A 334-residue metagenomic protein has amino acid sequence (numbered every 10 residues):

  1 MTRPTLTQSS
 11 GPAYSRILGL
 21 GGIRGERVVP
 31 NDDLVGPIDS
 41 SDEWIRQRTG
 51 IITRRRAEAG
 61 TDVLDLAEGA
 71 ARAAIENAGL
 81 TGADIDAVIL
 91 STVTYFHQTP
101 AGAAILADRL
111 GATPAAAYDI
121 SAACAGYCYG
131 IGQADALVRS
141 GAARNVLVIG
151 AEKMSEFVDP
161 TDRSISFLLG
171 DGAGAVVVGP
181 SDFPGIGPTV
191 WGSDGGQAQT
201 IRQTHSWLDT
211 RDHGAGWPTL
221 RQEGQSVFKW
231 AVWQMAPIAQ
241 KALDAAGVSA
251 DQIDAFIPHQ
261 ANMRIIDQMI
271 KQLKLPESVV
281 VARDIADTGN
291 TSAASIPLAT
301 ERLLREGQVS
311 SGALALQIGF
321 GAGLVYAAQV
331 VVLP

Functional and structural regions predicted by a protein language model:
T2-A59, D162-K229, W233, P237 (+2 more regions): Condensing-enzyme catalytic core mediating Claisen C-C bond formation in acyl metabolism
T2-R3, L64, E68-A71, I75 (+5 more regions): Claisen-condensing/thiolase-fold acyl-transfer catalytic domains that form or cleave C-C bonds in fatty acid
L18-G21, S91, S121, V146-E152 (+2 more regions): Short beta-strand segments
V28-V29, T99-A101, V158-D162, Y326-V330: Short acidic, glycine/serine/threonine-rich loops at helix termini
I38-Q47, H97-G111, V148-M154, W207-H213 (+1 more regions): Acidic-glycine-rich active-site phosphate/pyrophosphate-binding loop
I51-T53, D84-I89, D108-S121, S155-T161 (+1 more regions): Glycine/charged-rich beta-loop-alpha catalytic/anionic-binding loops adjacent to active sites
A83-S91, D251-H259: Short glycine-rich phosphate-binding loop at a beta-alpha junction
R139-A173: Flexible, glycine-rich active-site loops centered on histidine and acidic residues that chelate a metal or position
